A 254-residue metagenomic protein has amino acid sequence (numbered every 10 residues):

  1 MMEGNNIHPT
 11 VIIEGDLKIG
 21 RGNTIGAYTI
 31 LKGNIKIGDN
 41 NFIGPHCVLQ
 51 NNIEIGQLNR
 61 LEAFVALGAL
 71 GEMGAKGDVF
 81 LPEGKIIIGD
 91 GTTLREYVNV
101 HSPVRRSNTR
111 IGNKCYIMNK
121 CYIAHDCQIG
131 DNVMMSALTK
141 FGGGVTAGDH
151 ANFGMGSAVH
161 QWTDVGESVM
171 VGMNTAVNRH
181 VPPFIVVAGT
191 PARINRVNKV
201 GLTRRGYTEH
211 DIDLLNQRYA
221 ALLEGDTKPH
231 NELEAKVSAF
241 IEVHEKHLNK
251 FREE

Functional and structural regions predicted by a protein language model:
N5-A188, A192-R193: Structural signal for interior beta-strand "rungs" in well-ordered beta-sheet cores of soluble enzyme domains
T175, P191, L222, V243-H244: Glycine-rich beta-alpha junction loops
V187, P191-Y207: Conserved beta-strand-loop-alpha-helix hinge in the C-terminal portion of ABC ATPase nucleotide-binding domains
R218-Y219: Amphipathic, charged-and-aliphatic alpha-helical interface segments that function as noncatalytic docking
D226-T227: Charged, low-complexity interaction regions
N231-E254: Short, amphipathic C-terminal "tail helix"
